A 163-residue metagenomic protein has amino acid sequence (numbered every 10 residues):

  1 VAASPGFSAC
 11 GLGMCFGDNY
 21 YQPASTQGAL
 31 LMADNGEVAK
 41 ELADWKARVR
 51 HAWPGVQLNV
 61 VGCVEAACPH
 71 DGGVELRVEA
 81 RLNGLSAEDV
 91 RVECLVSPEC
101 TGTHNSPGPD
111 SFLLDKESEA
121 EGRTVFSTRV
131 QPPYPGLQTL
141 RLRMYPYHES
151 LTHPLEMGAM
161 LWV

Functional and structural regions predicted by a protein language model:
V1-R91, S97, H148: C-terminal amphipathic helix plus adjacent low-complexity, charged tail appended to glycosyltransferase catalytic
V74-L76, P107, R143: Exposed, low-structure sequence patches enriched in small/polar residues
L76-V78, V92, F126-T128, L140: Hydrophobic residues positioned within well-ordered beta-strands of beta-sheet architectures
S97-G108, E149-T152: Short aromatic-acidic-glycine turn motif
H104-E119: Solvent-exposed serine/threonine-rich low-complexity stretches and specific carbohydrate-binding patches
S118-R129: Aromatic sugar-binding surface patches on proteins that engage polysaccharides or sugar-phosphate polymers
P135-Y147: Short, aromatic- and glycine-rich surface loops/edge beta-strands on solvent-exposed regions
H148-V163: Short beta-strand elements
